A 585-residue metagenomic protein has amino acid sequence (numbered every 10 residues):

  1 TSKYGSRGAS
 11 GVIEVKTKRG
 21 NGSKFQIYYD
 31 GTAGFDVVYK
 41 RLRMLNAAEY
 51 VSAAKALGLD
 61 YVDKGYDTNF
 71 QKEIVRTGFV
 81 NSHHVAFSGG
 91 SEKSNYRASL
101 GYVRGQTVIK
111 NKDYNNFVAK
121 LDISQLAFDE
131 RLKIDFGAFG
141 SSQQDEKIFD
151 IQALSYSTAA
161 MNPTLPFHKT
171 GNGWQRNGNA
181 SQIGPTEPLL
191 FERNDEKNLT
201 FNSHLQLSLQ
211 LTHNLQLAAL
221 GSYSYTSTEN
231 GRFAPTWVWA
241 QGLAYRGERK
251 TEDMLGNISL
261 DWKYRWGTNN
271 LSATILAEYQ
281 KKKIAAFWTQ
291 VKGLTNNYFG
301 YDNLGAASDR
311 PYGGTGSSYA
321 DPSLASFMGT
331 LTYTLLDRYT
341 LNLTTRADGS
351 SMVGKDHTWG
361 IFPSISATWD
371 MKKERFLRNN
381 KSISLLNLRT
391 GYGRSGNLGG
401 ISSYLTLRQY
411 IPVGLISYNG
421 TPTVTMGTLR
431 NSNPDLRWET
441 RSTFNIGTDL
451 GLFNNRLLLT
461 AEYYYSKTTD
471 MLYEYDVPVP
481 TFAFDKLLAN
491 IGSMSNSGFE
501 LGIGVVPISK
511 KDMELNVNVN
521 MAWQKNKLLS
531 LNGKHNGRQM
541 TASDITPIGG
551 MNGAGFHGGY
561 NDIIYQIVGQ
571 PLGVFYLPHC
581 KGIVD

Functional and structural regions predicted by a protein language model:
T1-D67, L126-A160, V517, N526 (+1 more regions): N-terminal, post-signal-peptide soluble/periplasmic segments of Gram-negative outer-membrane pore/transport systems
G5-A9, K112-N115, D150, N379-S384: Short, glycine-/polar-rich solvent-exposed loops and beta-turns at beta-strand/coil boundaries
G11-V12, R19-N111, I148-Q152, Q182-F201 (+1 more regions): Residues embedded in well-ordered regular secondary structure
V12, K24-Y28, N95, S272 (+3 more regions): A residue-level signal for beta-strand positions that form part of recognition/binding surfaces within mature
F35, K281, G396, V584-D585: Active-site/binding-pocket entry motifs
G78-N81, N116, D122-F128, F136-S142 (+3 more regions): Extracellular/periplasmic, surface-exposed regions of secreted and cell-surface proteins
Q152-T186, F191: Acidic, glycine-rich flexible loop segments
V574-D585: Short, intrinsically disordered, charge-balanced linker/junction segments flanking boundaries in proteins
